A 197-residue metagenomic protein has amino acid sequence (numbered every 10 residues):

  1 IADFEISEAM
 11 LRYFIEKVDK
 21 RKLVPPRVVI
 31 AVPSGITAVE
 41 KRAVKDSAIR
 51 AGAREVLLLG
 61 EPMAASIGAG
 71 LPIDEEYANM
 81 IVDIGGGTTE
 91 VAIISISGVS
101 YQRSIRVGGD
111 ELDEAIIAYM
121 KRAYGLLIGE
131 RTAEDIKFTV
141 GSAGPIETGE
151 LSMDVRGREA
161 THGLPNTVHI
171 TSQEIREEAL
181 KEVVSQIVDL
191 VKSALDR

Functional and structural regions predicted by a protein language model:
I1-I84, A92-R197: Nucleotide/phosphate-binding catalytic cleft detector across ATP-hydrolyzing and phosphate-transferring enzymes
G87: Conserved Rossmann-like nucleotide-cofactor binding loop
